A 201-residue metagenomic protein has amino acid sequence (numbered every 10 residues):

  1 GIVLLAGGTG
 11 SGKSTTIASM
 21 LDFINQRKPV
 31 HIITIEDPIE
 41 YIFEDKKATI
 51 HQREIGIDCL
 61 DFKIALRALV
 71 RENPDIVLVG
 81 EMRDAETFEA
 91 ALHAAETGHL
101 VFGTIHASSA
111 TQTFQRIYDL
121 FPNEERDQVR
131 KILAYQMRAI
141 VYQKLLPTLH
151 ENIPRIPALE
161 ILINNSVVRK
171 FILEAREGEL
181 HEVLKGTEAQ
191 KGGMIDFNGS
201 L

Functional and structural regions predicted by a protein language model:
G1-L201: Short, flexible helix-loop junctions that flank or precede catalytic/ligand sites
